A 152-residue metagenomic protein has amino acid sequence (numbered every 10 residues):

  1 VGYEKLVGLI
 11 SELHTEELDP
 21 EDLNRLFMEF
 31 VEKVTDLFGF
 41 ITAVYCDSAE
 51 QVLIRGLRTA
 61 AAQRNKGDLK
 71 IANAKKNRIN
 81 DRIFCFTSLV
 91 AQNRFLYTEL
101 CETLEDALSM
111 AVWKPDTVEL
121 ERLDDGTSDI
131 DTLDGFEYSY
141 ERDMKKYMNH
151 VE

Functional and structural regions predicted by a protein language model:
G2-D125, K146: Mg2+-dependent endonuclease catalytic cores in nucleic-acid-processing enzymes, primarily RNase H-like
E141-E152: Acidic two-metal-ion nuclease catalytic site recognized across multiple nuclease folds, prominently DnaQ/RNase D-T
